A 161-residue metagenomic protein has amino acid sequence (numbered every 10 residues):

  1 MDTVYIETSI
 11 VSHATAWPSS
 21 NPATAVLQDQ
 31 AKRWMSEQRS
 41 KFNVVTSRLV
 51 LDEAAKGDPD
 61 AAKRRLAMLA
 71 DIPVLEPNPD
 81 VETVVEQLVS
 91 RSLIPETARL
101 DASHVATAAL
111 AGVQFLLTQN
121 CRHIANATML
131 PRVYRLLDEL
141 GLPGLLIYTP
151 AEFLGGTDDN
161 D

Functional and structural regions predicted by a protein language model:
M1-T46, A55-R64, S90-E96, L130-V133 (+1 more regions): Short, well-structured N-terminal submotif of metal-dependent ribonuclease cores
I10-S12, V50-D52, R122-I124, F153-L154: Short, solvent-exposed loop/turn segments at secondary-structure junctions
W17-N21, A25-Q28, A109-D161: Acidic, PIN/NYN-like endoribonuclease modules and their adjacent C-terminal/linker elements
N43, P73, G144-L146: Conserved beta-strand segments of alpha/beta enzyme cores
R48, N78, A151: Residues at the C-termini of beta-strands that transition into short coil/loop
V50-E53, V81-T83: Short, catalytically relevant binding-site loops at active-site mouths
R64-A67, P73-P77, T149: Extended, non-globular alpha-helical segments
D71-R132, L154: Active-site neighborhoods of divalent-metal-dependent phosphate/nucleic-acid chemistry enzymes
